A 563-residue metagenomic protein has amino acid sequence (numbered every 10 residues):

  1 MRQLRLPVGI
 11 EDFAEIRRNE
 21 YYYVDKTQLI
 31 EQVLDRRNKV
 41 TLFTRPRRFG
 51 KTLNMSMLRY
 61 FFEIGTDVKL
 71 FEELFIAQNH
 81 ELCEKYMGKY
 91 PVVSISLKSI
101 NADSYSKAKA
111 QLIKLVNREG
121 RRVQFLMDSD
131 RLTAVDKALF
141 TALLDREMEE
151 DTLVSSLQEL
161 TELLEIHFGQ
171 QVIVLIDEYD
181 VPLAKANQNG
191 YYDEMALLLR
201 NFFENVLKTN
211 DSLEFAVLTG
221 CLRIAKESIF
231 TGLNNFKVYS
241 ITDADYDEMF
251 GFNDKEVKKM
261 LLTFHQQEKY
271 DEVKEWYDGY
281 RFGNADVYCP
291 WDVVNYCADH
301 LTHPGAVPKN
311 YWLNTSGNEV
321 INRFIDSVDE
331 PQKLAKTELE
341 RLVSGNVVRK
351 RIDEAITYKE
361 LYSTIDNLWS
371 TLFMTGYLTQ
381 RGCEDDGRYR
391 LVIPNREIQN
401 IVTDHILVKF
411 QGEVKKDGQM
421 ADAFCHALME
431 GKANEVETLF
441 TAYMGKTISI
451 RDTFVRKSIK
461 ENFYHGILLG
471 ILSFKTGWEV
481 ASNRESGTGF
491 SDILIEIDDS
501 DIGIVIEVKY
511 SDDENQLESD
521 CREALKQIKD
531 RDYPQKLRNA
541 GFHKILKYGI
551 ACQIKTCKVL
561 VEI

Functional and structural regions predicted by a protein language model:
M1-K460, K475-W478: Phosphate-binding site recognition
A433-I563: Structural signature of nuclease core domains in nucleic-acid processing machines
